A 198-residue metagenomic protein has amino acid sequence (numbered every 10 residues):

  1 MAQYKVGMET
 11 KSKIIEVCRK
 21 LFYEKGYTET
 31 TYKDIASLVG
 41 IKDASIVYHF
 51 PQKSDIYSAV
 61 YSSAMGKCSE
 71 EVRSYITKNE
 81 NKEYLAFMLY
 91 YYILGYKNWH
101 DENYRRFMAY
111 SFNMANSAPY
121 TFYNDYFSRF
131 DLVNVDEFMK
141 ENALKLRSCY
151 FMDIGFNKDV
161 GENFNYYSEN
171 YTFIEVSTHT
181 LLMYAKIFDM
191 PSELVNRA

Functional and structural regions predicted by a protein language model:
M1-G7: N-terminal intrinsically disordered/low-complexity leader segments
A2, K13, V17, L21-D55 (+1 more regions): Helix-turn-helix
A59, E70-Y104: Hydrophobic alpha-helical connector segments
V60, A64, C68, Y90 (+2 more regions): Hydrophobic/aromatic residues within well-ordered alpha-helical segments
I76, F107-M114: Short linear capping/connector segments at secondary-structure termini
Y92-W99, Y110-N113, Y184: Helix-loop "lid/cap" segments that line or gate small-molecule binding pockets
S111-M139, A143-E162, E175-T178: Amphipathic alpha-helical packing segments from all-alpha helical-bundle domains
S128-K140, Y166-A198: C-terminal peripheral helix-coil segments that are non-catalytic and often amphipathic
